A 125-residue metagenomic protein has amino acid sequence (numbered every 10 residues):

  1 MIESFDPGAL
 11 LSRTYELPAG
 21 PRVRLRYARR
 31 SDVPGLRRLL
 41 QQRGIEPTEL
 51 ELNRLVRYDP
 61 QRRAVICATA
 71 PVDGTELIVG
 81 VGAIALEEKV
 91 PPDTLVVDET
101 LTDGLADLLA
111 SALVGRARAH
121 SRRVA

Functional and structural regions predicted by a protein language model:
M1-A125: Long, contiguous binding/interaction regions
